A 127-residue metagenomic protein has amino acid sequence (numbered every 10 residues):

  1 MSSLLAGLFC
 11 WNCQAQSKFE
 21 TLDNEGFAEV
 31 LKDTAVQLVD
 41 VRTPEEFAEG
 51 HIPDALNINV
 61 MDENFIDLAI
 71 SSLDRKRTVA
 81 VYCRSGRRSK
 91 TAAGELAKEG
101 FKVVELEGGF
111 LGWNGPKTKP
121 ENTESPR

Functional and structural regions predicted by a protein language model:
S3-V30, V36, E45-T78, R87-R127: Rhodanese-like catalytic fold shared by cysteine-dependent sulfurtransferases and DSP/PTP-type phosphatases
L38-D40: Structural scaffold elements adjacent to functional motifs in cytosolic proteins
Y82: Short, surface-exposed ligand- or partner-binding patches at beta-edge/loop junctions that are enriched in aromatics
